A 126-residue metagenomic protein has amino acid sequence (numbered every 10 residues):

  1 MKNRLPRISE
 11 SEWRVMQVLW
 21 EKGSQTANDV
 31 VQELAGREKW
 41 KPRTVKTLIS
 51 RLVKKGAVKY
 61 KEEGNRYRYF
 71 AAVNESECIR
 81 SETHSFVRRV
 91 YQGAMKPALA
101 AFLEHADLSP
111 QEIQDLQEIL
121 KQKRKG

Functional and structural regions predicted by a protein language model:
L5-S11, E63-E82: Short, cationic-aromatic polyanion-contact patches
E10-Q17, D29, P97: Pre-recognition alpha-helix immediately N-terminal to the DNA-recognition helix within helix-turn-helix or winged-helix
Q25-E33: Short acidic, hydrophobic short linear motifs in intrinsically disordered regions
Q32-W40: Short helix-coil junctions and helix-kink-helix linkers
K46-S50: Short, hydrophobic-biased segments on the C-terminal half of alpha helices that form "recognition helices"
G56: Glycine-centered, phosphate/nucleic-acid-interacting loop/turn motifs that mediate DNA/RNA or nucleotide
Y60: Short beta-strand "wing" residues that participate in macromolecule-binding interfaces
R80-K125: Amphipathic alpha-helical dimerization/coiled-coil segments that flank or bridge DNA-binding/regulatory modules
